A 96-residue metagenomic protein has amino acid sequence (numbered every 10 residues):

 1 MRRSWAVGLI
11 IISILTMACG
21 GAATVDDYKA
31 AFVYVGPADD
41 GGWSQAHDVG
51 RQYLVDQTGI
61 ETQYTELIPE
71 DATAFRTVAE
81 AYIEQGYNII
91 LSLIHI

Functional and structural regions predicted by a protein language model:
M1-Y28: Short, low-complexity disordered leader/linker segments with a strong preference for bacterial N-terminal type II
I11, Q52, A79: Short glycine-/small-residue-rich flexible loop motifs, especially phosphate/cofactor-binding loops
Y28, I60-E61, Q85-N88: Loop/turn elements at helix/coil->beta-strand transitions in domains of secreted/extracellular proteins
A31-G50, L54-Q57, T65-R76: Extracytoplasmic "Venus flytrap"
A72-Y87: Short, well-structured alpha-helical segments in soluble
H95-I96: Conserved small/polar residues in nucleotide/adenosyl-binding loops
